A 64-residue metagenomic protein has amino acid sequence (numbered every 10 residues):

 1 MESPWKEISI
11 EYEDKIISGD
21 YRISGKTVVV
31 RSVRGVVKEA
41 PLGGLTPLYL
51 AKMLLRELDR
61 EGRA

Functional and structural regions predicted by a protein language model:
M1-V36: N-terminal acidic leader/helix
V33-A64: Mixed-charge, Lys/Arg-enriched low-complexity segments
